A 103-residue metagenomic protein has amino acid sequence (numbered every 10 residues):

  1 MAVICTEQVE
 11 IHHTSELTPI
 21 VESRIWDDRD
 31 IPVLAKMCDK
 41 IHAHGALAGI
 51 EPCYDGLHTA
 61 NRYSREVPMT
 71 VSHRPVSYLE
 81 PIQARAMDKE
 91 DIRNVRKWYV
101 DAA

Functional and structural regions predicted by a protein language model:
M1-D55, S77, A84: N-terminal capping/small domains of soluble enzymes
D39-H42, L47, C53-A103: Non-globular sequence segments
